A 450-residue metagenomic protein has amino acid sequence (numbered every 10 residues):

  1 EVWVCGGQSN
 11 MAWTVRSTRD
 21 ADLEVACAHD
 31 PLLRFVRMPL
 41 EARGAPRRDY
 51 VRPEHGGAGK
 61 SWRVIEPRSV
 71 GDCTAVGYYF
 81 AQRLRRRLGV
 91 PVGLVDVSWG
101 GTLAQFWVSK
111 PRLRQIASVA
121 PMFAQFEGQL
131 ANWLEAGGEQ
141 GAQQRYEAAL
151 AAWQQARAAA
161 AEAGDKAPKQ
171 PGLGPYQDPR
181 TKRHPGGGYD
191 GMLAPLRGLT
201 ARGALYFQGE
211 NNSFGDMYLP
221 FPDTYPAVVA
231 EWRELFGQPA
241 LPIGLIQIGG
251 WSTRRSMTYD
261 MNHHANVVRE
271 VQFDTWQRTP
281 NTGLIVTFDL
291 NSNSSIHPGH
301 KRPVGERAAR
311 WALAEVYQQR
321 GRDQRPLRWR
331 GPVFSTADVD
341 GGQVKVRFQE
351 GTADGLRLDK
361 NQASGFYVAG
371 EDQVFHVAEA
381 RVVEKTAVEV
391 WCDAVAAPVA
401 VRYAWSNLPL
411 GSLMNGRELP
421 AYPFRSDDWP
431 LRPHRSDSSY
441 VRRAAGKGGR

Functional and structural regions predicted by a protein language model:
E1-R450: Cell-envelope and extracellular/periplasmic
